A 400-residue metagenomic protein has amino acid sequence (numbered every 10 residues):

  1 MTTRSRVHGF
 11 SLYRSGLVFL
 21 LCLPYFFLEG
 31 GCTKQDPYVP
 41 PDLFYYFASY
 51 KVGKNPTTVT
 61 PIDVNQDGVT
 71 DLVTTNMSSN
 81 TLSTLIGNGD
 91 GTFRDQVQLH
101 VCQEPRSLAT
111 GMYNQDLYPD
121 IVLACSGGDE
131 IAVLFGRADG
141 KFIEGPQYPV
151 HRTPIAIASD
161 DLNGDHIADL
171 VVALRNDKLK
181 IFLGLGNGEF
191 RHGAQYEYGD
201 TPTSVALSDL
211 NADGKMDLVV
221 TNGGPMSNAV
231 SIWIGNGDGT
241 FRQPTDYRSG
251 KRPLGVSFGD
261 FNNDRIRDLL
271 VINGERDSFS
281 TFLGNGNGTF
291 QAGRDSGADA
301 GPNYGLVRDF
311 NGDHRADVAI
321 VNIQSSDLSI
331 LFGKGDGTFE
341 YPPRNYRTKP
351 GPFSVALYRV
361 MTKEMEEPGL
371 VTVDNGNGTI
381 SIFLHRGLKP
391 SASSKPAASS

Functional and structural regions predicted by a protein language model:
M1-L12: N-terminal secretory signal peptides that target proteins for export/translocation
S15-E29: Bacterial N-terminal signal peptides
C32-K54, I86-Q103, F135-R152, L183-D200 (+4 more regions): Blade-edge motifs of beta-propeller repeat domains
T57-Q66, I86, R106-Q115, F135 (+6 more regions): Beta-propeller blade termini
G68-T70, L117-P119, H166-A168, G214-M216 (+3 more regions): Glycine-aliphatic tripeptides that mark coil-to-beta-strand junctions in extracellular and membrane proteins
L72-T75, I121-A124, L170-A173, L218-N222 (+3 more regions): Hydrophobic beta-strand segments that make up the repeating blades of beta-propeller and related beta-repeat
S78-N80, G127-D129, N176-K178, G224-S227 (+3 more regions): Short glycine/acidic-enriched loop and turn motifs that connect beta-strands
F353-S399: Blade-level signature of beta-propeller repeat domains, shared across WD40, Kelch, NHL, RCC1 and BNR/Asp-box propellers
